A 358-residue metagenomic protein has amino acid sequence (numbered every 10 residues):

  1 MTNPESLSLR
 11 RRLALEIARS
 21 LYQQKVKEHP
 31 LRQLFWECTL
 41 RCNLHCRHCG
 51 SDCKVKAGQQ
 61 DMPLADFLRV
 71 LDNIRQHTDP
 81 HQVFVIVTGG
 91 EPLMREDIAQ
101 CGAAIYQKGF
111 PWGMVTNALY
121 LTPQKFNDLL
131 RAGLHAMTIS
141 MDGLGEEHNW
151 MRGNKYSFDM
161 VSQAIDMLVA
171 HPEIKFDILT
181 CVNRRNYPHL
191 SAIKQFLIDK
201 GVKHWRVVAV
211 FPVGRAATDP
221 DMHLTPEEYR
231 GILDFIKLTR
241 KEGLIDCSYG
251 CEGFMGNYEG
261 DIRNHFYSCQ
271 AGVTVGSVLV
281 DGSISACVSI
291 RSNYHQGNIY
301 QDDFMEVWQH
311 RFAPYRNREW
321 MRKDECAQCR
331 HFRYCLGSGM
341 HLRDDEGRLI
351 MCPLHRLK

Functional and structural regions predicted by a protein language model:
M1, R131-A136, S140-D142, E147-V275 (+2 more regions): Radical SAM enzyme [4Fe-4S]-AdoMet core and its adjacent flexible, acidic and glycine-rich loops/tails across
T2-A136: Conserved alpha-helical substructure of the radical SAM core
L13-P30, S289-K358: Flexible mid-to-C-terminal extensions adjoining Fe-S/redox cofactors in radical SAM and related proteins
P30, L40, I174, C269-Q270 (+1 more regions): Residue-level preference for beta-strand/loop junctions
F35, T39, N43, F266 (+2 more regions): Residues immediately within or flanking Cys/His clusters that coordinate Zn2+ in small zinc-binding modules
R41, H45, C49-D52, G272 (+3 more regions): Cys/His-rich metal-chelating microdomains
C42, G282, F304: Conserved, mostly hydrophobic/aromatic
